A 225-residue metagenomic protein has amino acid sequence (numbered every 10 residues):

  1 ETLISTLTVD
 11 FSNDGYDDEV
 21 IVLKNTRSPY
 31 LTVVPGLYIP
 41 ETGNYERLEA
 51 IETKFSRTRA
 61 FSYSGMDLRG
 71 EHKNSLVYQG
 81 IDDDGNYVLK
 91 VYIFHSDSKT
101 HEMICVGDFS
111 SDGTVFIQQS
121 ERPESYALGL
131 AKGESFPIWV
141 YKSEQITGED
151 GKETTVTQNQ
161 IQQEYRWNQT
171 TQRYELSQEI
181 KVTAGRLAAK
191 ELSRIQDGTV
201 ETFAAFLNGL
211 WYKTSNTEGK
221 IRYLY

Functional and structural regions predicted by a protein language model:
E1, N86-Y225: Acidic, small-residue rich beta-repeat scaffolds with periodic aromatic anchors
E1-F55, Q178-I180, A188-D197: Terminal domain-start segments
T2-F11, R59-R69, V115-L130: Beta-propeller blade termini
I4, Y30-P35, F61, Y87-L89 (+1 more regions): Repetitive beta-architecture junctions, highlighting loop-to-beta-strand starts across blade-like repeats
N13-L23, D67-G80, A131-W139: Acidic/hydrophobic-patterned starts of short beta strands in beta-sheet-rich repeat architectures
V22, T32-P40, I51, Y78-G80 (+2 more regions): "Short basic amphipathic alpha-helical interaction patches in structured regions
K24-Y30, G80-D83, D150-V156: Short consensus segments that form the blades of beta-propeller domains, in both extracellular/periplasmic
S56-F61, E71-N86, V91: Acidic/His-rich structured neighborhood in mature extracellular/periplasmic domains
